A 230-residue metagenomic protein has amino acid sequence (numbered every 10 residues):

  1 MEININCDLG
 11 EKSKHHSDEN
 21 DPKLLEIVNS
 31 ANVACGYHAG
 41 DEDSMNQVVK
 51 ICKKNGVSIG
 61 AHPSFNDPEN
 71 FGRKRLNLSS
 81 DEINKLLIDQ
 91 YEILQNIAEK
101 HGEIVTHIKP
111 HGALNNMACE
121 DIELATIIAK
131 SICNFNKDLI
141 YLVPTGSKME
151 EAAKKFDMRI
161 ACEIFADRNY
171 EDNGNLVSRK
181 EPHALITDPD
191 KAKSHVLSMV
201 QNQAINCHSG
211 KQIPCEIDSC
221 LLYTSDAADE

Functional and structural regions predicted by a protein language model:
I3-C7, A31-V33, I59-P63, P110 (+3 more regions): Hydrophobic faces of well-ordered beta-strands that scaffold small-molecule active sites in alpha/beta enzyme cores
K14-M45: A short alpha/beta connector and helix-capping loop motif
K23-E26, V48-G60: Acidic (Asp/Glu)-rich catalytic clusters
E69-K100: Glycine/small-residue-rich loop that forms an oxyanion/phosphate-binding "nest" at active or ligand-binding sites
A98-T106, Q203-C215: Flexible, glycine/charged-enriched surface loops at secondary-structure junctions
D121-I127: Charged helix-capping and loop-helix junction motifs
K148, A152, I160-A204: Active-site rim beta-loop-alpha module in soluble metabolic enzymes
Y223-E230: Conserved small/polar residues in nucleotide/adenosyl-binding loops
